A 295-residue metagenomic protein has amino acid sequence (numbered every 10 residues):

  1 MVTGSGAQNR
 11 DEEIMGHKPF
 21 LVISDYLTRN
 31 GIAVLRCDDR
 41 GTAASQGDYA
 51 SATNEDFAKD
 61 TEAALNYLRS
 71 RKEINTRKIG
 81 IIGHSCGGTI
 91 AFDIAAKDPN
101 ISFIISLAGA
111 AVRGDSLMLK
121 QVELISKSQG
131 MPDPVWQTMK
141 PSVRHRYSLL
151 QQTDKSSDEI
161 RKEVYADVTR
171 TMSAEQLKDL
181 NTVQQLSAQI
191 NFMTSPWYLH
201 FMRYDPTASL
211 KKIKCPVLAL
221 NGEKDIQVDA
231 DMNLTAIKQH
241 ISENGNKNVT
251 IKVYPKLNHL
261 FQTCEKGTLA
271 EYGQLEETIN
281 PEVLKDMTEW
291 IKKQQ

Functional and structural regions predicted by a protein language model:
M1-Y26: Short, surface-exposed "cap/lid" segments of acyl-processing enzymes
P19, A50-K72: Alpha/beta-hydrolase active-site loop
V22-A44: Conserved alpha/beta-hydrolase
A63-V135: Primarily recognizes the serine-hydrolase "nucleophile elbow" in alpha/beta-hydrolase and SGNH/GDSL folds
L107-K211: Accessory cap/linker subdomain of secreted extracellular hydrolases
I213, A219-N221: Short beta-strand/loop motif that positions the catalytic acidic residue of the alpha/beta-hydrolase fold
I226-T235: Conserved alpha/beta-hydrolase "acid-adjacent" motif
T250, L257-L260, E265-Q295: Catalytic active-site module of serine/aspartate enzymes centered on a nucleophile-bearing elbow/loop
